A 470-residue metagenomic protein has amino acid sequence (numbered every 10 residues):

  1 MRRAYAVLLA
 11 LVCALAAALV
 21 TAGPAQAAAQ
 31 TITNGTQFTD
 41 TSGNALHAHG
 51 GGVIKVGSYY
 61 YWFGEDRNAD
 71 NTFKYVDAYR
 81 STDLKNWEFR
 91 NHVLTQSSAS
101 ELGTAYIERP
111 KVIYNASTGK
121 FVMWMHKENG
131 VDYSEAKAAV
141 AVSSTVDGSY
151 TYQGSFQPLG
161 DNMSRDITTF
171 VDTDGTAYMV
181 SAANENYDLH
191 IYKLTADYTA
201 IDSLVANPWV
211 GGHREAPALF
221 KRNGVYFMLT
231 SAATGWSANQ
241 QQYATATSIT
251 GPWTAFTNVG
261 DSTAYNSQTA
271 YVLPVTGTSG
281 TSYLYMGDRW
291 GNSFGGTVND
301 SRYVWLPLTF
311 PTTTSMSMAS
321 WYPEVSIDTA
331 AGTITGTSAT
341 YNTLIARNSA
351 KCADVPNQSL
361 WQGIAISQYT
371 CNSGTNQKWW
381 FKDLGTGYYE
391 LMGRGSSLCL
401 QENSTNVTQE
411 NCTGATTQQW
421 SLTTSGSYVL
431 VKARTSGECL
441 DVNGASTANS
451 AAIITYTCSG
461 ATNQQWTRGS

Functional and structural regions predicted by a protein language model:
M1-A27: Secretory targeting and sorting signals
Y5, T31-T33, D40-S42, F170-D172 (+8 more regions): A short linear-motif detector with a strong N-terminal bias
A10-L11, A17, T21, N86 (+9 more regions): Generic detector of low-complexity/intrinsically disordered segments and short hydrophobic N-terminal stretches
T21, T72, S117, S134 (+8 more regions): Short loop/turn segments at connectors of secondary-structure elements within structured domains
A27-Y341: Carbohydrate-active catalytic/glycan-binding domains of CAZyme proteins, especially the secreted or lumenal ectodomains
G336-S470: Lectin-like carbohydrate-binding module/patch detector with strong preference for beta-trefoil
